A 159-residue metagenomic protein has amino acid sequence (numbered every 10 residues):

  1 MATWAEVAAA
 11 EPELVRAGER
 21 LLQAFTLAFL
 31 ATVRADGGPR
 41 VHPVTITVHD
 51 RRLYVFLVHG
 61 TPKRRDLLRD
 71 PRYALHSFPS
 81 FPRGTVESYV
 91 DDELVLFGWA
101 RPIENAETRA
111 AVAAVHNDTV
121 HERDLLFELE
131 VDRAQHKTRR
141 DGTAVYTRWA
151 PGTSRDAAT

Functional and structural regions predicted by a protein language model:
M1-E13, S80, G84-T159: Charged, gly/pro-rich active-site loop segments
W4-R34, T159: Short, conserved active-site entrance elements at the starts or edges of catalytic domains
P12, R69-P71: Proline-centered flexible-loop/turn and helix-kink motifs
V15, G60-T61: Structural motif corresponding to alpha-helix initiation and N-cap regions
F25-H59, R65-L67, L75-P79, V86: Short beta-strand segments
A28, L53, Y73, A100 (+1 more regions): Short beta-strand segments in beta-sandwich/barrel cores
H59-G60, D132: A generic "binding-loop/recognition-motif" signal
